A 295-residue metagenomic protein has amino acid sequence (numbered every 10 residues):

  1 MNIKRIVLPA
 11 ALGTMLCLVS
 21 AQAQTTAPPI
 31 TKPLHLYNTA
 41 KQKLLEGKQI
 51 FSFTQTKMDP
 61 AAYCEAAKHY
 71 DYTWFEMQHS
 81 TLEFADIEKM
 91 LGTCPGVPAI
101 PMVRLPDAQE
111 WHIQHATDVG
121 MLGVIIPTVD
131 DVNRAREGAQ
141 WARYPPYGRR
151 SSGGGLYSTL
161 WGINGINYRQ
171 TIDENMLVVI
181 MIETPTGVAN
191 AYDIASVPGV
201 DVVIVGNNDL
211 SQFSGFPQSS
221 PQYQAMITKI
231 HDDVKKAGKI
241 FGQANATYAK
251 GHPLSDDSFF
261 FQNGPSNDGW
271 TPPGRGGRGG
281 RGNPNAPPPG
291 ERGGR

Functional and structural regions predicted by a protein language model:
M1-A11: Bacterial N-terminal signal peptides that target proteins for export
N2-K4, S20, T26: Short, low-complexity disordered leader/linker segments with a strong preference for bacterial N-terminal type II
P9-V19: Bacterial N-terminal signal peptides
Q24-R295: Expand to "…catalyze enediolate/carbanion chemistry for C-C bond making/breaking, isomerization, decarboxylation
